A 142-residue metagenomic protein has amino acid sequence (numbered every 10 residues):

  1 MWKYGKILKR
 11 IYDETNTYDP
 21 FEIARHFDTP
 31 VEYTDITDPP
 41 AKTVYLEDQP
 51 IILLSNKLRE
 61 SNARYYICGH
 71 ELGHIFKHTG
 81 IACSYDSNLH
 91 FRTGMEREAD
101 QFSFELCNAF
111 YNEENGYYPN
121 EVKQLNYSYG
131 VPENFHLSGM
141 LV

Functional and structural regions predicted by a protein language model:
M1-V142: Active-site hotspot residues in diverse enzymes, especially metal/ion-binding acidic/histidine motifs
